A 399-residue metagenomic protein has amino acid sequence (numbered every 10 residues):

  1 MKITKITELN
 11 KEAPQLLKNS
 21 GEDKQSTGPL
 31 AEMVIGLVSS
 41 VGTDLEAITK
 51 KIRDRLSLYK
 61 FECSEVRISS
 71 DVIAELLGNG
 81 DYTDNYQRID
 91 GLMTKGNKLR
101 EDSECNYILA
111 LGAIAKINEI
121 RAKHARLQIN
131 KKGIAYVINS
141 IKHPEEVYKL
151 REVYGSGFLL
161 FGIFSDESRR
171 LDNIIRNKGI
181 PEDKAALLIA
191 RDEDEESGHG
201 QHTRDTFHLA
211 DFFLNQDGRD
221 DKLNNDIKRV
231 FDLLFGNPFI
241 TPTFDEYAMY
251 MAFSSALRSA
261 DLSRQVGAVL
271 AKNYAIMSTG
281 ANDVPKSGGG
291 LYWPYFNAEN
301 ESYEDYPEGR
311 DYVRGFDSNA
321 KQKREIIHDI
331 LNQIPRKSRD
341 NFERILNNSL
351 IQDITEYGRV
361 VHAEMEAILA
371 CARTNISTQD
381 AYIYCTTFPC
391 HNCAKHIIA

Functional and structural regions predicted by a protein language model:
K2-L17, L58-Y136, I141-K142: ATP-dependent small-molecule kinase phosphotransfer cores that center on conserved nucleotide phosphate-binding segments
Q25-E32: Phosphate-binding P-loop
E32, F61-C63, Y154-L159, L209-D211: Short glycine-/polar-rich loops that comprise or flank the Walker A/P-loop and associated switch/sensor motifs
V34-G36, V137: Short hydrophobic/aromatic beta-strand immediately N-terminal to the Walker A/P-loop
G36-D54: Glycine-rich phosphate-binding P-loop
E46, I68, G80-I120, G198 (+2 more regions): Zinc-dependent deaminase catalytic domain
N139-K142, L150-K178: Conserved phosphate-donor/acceptor-positioning beta-strand/loop module used by diverse small-molecule
R176-I227: Small-molecule kinase domains that catalyze NTP-dependent phosphoryl transfer to phosphate-bearing small molecules
